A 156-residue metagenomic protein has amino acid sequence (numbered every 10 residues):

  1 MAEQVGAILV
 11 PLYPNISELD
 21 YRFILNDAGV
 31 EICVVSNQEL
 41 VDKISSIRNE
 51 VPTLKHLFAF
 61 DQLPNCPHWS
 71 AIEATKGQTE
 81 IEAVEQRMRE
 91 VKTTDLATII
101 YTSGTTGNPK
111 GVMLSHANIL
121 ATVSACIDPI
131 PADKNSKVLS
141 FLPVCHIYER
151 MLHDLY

Functional and structural regions predicted by a protein language model:
M1-V5, D27, H146, L155: Short hydrophobic alpha-helices that are characteristic scaffold elements of the AMP-binding
A2, C33, L96, T102-T105 (+2 more regions): Conserved S/T- and glycine-rich ATP-binding loop of Class I adenylate-forming
Q4-A71: Structural core segment of the AMP-binding/adenylate-forming
A59, G77-Y101, N108, P131-K137: Conserved pre-ATP/AMP-binding loop-to-beta segment of ANL
W69-A71, T93, H116: Structural motif detector for alpha-helix initiation sites
A97-V123: Conserved AMP-binding A3 loop
L120-S140, V144-Y156: Conserved AMP-binding/adenylation subdomain of ANL enzymes
